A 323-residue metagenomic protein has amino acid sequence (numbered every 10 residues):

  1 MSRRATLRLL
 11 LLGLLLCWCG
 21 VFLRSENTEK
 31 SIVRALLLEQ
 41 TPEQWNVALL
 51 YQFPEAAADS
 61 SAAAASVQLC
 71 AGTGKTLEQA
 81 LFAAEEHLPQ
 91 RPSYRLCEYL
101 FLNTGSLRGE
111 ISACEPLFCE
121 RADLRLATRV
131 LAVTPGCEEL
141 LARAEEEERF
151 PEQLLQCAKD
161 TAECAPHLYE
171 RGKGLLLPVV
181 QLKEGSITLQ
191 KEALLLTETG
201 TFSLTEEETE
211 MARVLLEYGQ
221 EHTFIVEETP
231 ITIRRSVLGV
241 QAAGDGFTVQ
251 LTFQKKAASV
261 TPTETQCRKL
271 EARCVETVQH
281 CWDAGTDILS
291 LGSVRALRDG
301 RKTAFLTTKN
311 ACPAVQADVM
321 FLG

Functional and structural regions predicted by a protein language model:
S2-G323: Membrane-proximal alpha-helical signals and transmembrane carboxylates
